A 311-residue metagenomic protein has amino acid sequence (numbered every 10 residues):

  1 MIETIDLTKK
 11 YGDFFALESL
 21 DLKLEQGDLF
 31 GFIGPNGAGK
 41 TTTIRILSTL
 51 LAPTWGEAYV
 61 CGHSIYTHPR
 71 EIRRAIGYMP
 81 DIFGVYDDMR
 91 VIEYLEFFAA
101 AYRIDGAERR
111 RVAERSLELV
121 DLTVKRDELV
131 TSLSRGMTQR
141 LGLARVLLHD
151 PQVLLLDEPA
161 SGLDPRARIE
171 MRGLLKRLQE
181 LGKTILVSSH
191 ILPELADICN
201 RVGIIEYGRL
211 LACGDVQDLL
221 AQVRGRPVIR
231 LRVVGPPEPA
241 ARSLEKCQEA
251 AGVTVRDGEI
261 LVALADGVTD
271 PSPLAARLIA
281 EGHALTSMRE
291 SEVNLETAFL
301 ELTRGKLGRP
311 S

Functional and structural regions predicted by a protein language model:
M1-T8, G305-S311: ABC-family P-loop ATPase nucleotide-binding domain
I2-I5, K9-A212: ABC transporter nucleotide-binding domains
I5-L7, V253, M288: Generic beta-strand hydrophobic packing signal
R73, L117, L220, A275 (+1 more regions): Conserved protein kinase catalytic domain
G77, R103, G142, V216 (+5 more regions): A generic structural signal for secondary-structure junctions that act as hinges or helix/strand caps at the edges
R172-A265: ABC transporter nucleotide-binding domain
D266-S311: C-terminal coupling/interaction segments
